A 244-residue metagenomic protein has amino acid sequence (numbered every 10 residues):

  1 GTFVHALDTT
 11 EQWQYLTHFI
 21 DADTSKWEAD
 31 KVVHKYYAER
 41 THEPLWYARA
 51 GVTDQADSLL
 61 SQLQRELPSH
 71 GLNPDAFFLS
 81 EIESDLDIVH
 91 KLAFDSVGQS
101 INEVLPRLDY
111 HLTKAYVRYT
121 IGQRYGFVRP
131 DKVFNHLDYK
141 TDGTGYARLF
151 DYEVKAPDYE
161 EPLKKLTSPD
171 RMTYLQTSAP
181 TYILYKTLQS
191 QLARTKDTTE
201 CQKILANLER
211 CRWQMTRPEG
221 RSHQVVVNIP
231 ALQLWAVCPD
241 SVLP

Functional and structural regions predicted by a protein language model:
G1-P244: Auxiliary tRNA-acceptor-end handling modules of aminoacyl-tRNA synthetases
